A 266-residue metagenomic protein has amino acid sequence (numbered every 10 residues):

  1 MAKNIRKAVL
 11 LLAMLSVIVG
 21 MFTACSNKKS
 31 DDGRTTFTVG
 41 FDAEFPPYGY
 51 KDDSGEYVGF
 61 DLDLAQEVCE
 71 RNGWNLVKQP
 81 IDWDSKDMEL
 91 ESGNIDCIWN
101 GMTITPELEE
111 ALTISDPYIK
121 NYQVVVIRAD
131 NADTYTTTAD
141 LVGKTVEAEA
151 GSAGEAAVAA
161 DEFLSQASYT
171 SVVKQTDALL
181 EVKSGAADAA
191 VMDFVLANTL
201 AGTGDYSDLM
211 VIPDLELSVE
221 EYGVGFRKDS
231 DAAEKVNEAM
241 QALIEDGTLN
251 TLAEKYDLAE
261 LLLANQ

Functional and structural regions predicted by a protein language model:
G20-A24: C-terminal motif of bacterial Sec signal peptides marking the signal peptidase cleavage site
N27, V77, A153-T170, D208-P213 (+1 more regions): Ligand-binding clefts/hinges and TM-proximal coupling segments of bilobed small-molecule sensing domains
D32-G101: Extracytoplasmic small-molecule ligand-binding "clamshell" domains of the periplasmic binding protein/Venus flytrap
A43, K120-I127, F194, N198 (+2 more regions): Periplasmic-binding protein-like
A43-P46, Y57-E70, M102, V124-D177 (+2 more regions): Bilobed "Venus flytrap"/periplasmic-binding protein-like clamshell domains and structurally analogous long
L62-R71, A129-N131, T145, A150-S152 (+1 more regions): Extended ligand-binding regions for polar small-molecule ligands
Q66, N75-D140, E216: Acidic, polar ligand-binding/catalytic clefts
S85, G101-E110, A157-A160, K183-S184 (+1 more regions): A ligand-binding cleft/hinge motif common to bilobed small-molecule-binding domains
